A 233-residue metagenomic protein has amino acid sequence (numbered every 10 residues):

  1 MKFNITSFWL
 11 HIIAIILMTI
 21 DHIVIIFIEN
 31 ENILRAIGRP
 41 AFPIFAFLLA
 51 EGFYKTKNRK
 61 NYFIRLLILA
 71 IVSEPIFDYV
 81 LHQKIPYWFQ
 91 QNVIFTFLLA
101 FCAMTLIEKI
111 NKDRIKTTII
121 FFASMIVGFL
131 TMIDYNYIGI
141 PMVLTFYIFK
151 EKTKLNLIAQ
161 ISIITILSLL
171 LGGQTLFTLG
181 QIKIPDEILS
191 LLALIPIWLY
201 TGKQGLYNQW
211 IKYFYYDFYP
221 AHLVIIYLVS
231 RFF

Functional and structural regions predicted by a protein language model:
M1-F233: Alpha-helical transmembrane segments and their immediate juxtamembrane cytosolic regions
